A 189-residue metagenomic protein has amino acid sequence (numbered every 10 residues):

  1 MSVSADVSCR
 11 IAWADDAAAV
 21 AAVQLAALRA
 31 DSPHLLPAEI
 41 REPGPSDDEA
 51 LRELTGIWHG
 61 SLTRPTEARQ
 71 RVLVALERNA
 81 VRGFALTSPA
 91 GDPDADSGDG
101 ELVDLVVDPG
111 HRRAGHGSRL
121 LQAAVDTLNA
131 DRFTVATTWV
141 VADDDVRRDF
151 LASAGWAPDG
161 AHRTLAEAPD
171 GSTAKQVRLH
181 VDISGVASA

Functional and structural regions predicted by a protein language model:
M1-S8, T173, D182-A189: Actinobacteria-biased recognition of intrinsically disordered, low-complexity terminal regions
I11-D15, A22-G110, S118-A123, T127 (+2 more regions): Acetyl-CoA-dependent GNAT
R112, T138-R148: Conserved beta-strand-loop-alpha-helix junction that forms the acyl-donor binding cleft
G115: Conserved G/P- and acidic residue-centered "switch" motifs that form tight phosphate/ATP-binding loops in soluble
L128-V140: Conserved GNAT acetyl-CoA-binding A-motif
F133, D144, R163-L165, D182: Acyl-donor (CoA/ACP) binding surface of acyl/acetyltransferases
T137-V140, A152-K175: Conserved catalytic-core motifs of GNAT/GCN5-like acyltransferases
